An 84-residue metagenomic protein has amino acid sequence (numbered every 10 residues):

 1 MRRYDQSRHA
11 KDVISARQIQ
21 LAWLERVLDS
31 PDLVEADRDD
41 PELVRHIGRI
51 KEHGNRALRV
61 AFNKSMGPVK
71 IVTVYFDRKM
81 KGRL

Functional and structural regions predicted by a protein language model:
M1-L84: Ribonuclease/tRNase effector modules and their secretory precursors
